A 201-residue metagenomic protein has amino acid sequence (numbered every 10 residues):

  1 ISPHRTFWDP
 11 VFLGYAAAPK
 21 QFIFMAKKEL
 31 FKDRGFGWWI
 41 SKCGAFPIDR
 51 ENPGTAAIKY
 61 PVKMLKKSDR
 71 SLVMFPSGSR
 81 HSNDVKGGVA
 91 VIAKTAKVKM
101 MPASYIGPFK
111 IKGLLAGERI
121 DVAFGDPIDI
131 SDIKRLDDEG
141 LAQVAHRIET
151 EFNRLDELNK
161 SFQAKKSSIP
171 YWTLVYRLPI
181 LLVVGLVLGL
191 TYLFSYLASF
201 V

Functional and structural regions predicted by a protein language model:
I1-N52, Y60: Catalytic core of membrane glycerolipid acyltransferases/transacylases, capturing the structured, soluble-facing
A56-V201: Non-catalytic C-terminal accessory region of glycerolipid acyltransferases and related lyso-lipid remodeling enzymes
